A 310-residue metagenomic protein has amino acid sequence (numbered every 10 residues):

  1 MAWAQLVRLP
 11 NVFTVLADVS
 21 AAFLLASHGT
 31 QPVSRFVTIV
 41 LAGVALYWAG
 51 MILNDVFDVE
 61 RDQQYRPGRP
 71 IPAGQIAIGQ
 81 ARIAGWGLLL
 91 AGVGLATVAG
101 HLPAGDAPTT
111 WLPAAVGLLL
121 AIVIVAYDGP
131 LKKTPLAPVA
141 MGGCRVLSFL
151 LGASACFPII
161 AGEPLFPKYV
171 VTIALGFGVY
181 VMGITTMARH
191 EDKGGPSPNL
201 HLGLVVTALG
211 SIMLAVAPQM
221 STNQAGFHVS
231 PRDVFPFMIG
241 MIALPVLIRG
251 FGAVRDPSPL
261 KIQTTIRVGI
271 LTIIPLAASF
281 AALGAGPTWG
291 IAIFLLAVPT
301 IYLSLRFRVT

Functional and structural regions predicted by a protein language model:
M1-G68, Q75-L89, G100, P113-V123 (+2 more regions): Topogenic membrane-insertion module of multi-pass membrane proteins
A4, G143-T310: C-terminal membrane-associated helical module and adjoining short loops/tails
N11, V15-V19, V40-W48, L89-V93 (+10 more regions): Alpha-helical transmembrane spans of integral membrane proteins, capturing the lipid-embedded, hydrophobic core of TM
S20-L24, V93-V98, I122-A126, F149-A153 (+2 more regions): Alpha-helical transmembrane segments of multipass membrane proteins
S27-Q31, G105, I159-P164: Short, glycine- and charge-enriched coil/turn segments that flank and shape catalytic ligand pockets
G29, H101, T109-T110, A282-W289: Transmembrane helix interruption/hinge and helix-loop junction motifs
V40-L41, V59-G117, A121-I124, G142 (+3 more regions): Multi-pass membrane catalytic core of lipid/isoprenoid biosynthesis enzymes
